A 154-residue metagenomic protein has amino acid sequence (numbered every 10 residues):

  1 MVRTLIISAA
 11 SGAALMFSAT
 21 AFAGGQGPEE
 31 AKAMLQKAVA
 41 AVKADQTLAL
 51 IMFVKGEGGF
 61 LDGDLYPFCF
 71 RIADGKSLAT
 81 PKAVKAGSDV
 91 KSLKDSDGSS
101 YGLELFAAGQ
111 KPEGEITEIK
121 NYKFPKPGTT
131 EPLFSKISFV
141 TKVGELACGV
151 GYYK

Functional and structural regions predicted by a protein language model:
V2-S11, L15-K154: N-terminal membrane-sensor/transducer module of prokaryotic signaling receptors
